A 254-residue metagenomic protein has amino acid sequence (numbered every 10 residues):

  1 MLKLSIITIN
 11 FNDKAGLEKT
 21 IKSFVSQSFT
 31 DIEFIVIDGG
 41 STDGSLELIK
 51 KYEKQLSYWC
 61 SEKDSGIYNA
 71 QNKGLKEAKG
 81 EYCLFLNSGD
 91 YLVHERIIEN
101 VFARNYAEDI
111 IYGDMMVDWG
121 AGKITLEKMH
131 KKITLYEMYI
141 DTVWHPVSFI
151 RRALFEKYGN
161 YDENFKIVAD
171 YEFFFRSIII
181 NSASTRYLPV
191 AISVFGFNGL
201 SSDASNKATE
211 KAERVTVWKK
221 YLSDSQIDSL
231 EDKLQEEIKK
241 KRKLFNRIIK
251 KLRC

Functional and structural regions predicted by a protein language model:
M1-N206: Nucleotide-sugar donor-binding/catalytic module of glycosyltransferases that assemble extracellular/cell-envelope
E47, K51, A103, T216 (+2 more regions): Charged/polar, solvent-exposed surface patches and flexible loops
V190-A191, D203-S229: Catalytic core of nucleotide-sugar-dependent glycosyltransferases
L222-C254: Membrane-proximal basic amphipathic "stem/tether" segments
